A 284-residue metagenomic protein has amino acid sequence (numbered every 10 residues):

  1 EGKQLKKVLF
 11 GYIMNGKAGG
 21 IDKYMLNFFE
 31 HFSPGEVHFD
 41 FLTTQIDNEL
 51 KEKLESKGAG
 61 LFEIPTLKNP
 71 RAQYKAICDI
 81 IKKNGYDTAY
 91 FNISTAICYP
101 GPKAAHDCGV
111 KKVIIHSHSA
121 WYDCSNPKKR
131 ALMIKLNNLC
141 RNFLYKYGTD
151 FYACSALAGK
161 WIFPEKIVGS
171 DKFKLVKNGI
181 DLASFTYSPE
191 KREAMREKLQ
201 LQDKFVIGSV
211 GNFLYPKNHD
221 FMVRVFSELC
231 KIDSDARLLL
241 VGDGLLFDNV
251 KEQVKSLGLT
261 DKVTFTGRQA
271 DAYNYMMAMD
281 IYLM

Functional and structural regions predicted by a protein language model:
G2, F10-G19, K23-A72, A158 (+2 more regions): N-terminal strand-loop element at the rim of the active site of nucleotide-sugar-dependent glycosyltransferases
G19-N27, F205, S209-E228, L245-K251: A conserved mid-protein helix/loop that constitutes part of the nucleotide-sugar donor-binding site
L67-K68, A156-A158, V176-T186, K191 (+2 more regions): Short beta-strand->alpha-helix junction loop in the catalytic core of nucleotide-activated group-transfer enzymes
R71-K75, K112, W121-L144, K160 (+1 more regions): Nucleotide-sugar donor phosphate/pyrophosphate-binding loop at the beta->alpha transition of glycosyltransferases
Y145-F185: A short, active-site helix/loop in glycosyltransferases that binds the activated sugar's phosphate group
T186-L201, K255: A short helix/loop element that forms part of the nucleotide-sugar donor recognition site in Leloir-type
L238, L246-N249, T260-Q269, Y275: Active-site donor-binding acidic/aromatic loop of nucleotide-activated sugar and phosphosugar transferases involved
V263, M277-M284: Acidic donor-binding loop of glycosyltransferase active sites
